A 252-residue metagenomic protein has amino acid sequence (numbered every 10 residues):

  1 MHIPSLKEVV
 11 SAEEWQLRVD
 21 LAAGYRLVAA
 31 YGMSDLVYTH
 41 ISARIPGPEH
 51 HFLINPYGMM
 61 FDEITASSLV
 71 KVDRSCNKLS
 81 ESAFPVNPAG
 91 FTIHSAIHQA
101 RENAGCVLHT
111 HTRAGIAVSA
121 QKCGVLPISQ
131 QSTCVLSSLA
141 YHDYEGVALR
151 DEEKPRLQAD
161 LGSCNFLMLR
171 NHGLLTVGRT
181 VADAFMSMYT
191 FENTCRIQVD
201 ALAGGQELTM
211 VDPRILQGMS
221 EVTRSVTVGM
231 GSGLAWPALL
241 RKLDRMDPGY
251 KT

Functional and structural regions predicted by a protein language model:
M1-T252: Glycine-rich flexible loops
